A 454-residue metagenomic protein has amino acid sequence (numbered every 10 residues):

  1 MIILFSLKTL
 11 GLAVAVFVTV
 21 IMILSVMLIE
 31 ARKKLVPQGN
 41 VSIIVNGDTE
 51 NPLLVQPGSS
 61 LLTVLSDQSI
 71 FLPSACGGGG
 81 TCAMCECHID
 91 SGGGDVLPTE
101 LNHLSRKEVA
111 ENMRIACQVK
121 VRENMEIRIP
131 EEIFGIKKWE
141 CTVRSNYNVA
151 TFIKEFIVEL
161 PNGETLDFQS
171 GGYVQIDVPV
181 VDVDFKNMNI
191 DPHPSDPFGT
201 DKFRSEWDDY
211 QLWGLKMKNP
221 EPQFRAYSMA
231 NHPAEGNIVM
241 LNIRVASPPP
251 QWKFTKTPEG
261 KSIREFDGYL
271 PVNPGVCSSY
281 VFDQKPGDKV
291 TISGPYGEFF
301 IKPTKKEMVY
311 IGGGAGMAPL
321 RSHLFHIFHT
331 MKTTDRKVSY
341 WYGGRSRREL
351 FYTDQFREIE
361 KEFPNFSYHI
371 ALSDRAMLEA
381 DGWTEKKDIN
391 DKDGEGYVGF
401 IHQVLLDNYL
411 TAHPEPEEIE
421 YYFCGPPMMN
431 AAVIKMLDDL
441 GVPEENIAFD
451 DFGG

Functional and structural regions predicted by a protein language model:
I2-G78, I89-A110, T334-G454: Reductase modules of NAD(P)H-dependent flavoproteins
V26-K34, N102-E159, E164, D184: Fe-S ferredoxin-like electron-transfer domains and their immediately adjacent linker/connector regions across
S60, M84, E126, Y173 (+1 more regions): Residue-level marker of beta-strand positions
P73-A83, A116-K120: Cysteine-centered iron-sulfur cluster-binding motifs in ferredoxin-type domains/subunits of redox enzymes
R144-K285, G344-R345, A371-R375: Ferredoxin-reductase
Y280, S293-K306: A short, basic/flexible loop-to-alpha-helix module at the beginning of a structural domain
M317-M331: Histidine-anchored nucleotide/phosphate-binding helix
